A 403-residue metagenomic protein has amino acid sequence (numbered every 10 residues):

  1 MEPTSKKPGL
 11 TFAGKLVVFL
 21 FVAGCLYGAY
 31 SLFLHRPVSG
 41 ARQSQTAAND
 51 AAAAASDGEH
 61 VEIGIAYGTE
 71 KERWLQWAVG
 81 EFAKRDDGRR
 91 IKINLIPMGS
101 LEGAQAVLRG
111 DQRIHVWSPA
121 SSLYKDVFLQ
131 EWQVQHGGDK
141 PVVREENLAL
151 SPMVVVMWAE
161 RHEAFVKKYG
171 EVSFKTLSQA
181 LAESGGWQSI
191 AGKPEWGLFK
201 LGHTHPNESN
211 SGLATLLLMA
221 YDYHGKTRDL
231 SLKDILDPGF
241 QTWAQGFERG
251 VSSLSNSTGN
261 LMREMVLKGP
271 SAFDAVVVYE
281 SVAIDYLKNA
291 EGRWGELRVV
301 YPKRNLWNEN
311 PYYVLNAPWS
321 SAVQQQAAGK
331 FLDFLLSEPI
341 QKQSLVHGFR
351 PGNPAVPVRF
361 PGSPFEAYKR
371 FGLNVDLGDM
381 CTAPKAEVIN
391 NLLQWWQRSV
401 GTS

Functional and structural regions predicted by a protein language model:
E2, K6-T11, K15, R36-G197 (+5 more regions): N-terminal segment of the mature folded domain
E2-V17, F21-L32, P37-R42, S56-G58 (+1 more regions): Extracellular/periplasmic juxtamembrane helices and adjacent flexible linkers that interface with membrane partners
E72-V79, L101-A104, S122-K125, L129 (+10 more regions): Extracytoplasmic/secreted envelope proteins and their assembly/folding machinery, especially bacterial periplasmic
F82-D86, D111, S118-S121, W132 (+10 more regions): Sec/Tat-exported extracytoplasmic proteins
V142-V155, F240-N256, E291-S320, Q324-Q325: Periplasmic-binding protein-like
E160-K167, E208, H224-L230, P318-A328: Short helix-loop capping/hinge motifs at secondary-structure junctions, enriched in acidic/polar residues
G192-H224: Extracytoplasmic/periplasmic solute-binding protein
A214-V300: Ligand-binding pocket segment of bilobal, Venus flytrap-like solute-binding proteins
